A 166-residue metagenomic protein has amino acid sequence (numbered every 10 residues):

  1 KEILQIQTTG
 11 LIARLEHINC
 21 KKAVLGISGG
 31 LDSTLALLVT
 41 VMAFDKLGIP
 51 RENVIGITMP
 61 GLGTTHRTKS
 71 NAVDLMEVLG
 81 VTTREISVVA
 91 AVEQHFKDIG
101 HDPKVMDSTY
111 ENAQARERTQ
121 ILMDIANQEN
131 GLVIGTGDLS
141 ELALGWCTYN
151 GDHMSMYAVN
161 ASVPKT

Functional and structural regions predicted by a protein language model:
K1, I18-I27, G56-T58, D102-S108 (+1 more regions): Glycine- and acidic
K1-G26, M42-E52: RNA-binding accessory domains that recognize and position tRNA/RNA substrates
K21-S33, V89-V92, D138-S140: A glycine-rich phosphate-binding loop feature that marks nucleotide/adenosyl-phosphate handling sites
K22-V24, N53-I55, T82, N130-V133: Beta-sheet entry/capping signal
I27-T40, H66-N71, D98-I99, T148-G151: Short glycine/threonine-rich loop-to-helix capping motif typified by GTGT followed within a few residues by an Asp-Pro
F44, L79, P103-T166: Active-site adenylate/phosphate-handling loop in enzymes that bind or generate adenylated species
I49, N53-T109, A115, E141: A conserved beta-strand->alpha-helix junction
